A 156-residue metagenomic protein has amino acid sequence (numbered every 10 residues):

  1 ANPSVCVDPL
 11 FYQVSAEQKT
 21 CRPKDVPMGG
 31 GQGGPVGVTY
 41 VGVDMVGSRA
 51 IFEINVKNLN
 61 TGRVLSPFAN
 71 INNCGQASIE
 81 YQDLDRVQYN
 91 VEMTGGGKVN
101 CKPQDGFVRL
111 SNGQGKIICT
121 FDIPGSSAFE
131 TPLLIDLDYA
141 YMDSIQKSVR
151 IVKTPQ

Functional and structural regions predicted by a protein language model:
A1-Q156: Non-catalytic macromolecular-recognition regions in eukaryotic signaling proteins
